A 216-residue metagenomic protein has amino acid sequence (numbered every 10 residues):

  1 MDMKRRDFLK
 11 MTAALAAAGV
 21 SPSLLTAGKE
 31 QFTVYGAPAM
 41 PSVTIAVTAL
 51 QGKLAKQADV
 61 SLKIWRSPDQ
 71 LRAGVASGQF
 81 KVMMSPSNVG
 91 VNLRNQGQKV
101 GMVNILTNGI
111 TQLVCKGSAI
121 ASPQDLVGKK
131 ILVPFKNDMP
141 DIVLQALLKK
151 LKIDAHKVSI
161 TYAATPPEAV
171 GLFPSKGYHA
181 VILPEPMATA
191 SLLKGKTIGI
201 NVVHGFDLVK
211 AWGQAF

Functional and structural regions predicted by a protein language model:
D7-T26: N-terminal export signals
K29-P41, A58-K63, G128-L132, T161: Short, well-ordered beta-strand elements
F32-G36, Q98-I105, K129-L132, G199-V203: A structural signal for short loop-to-beta-strand junctions that line the ligand-binding cleft of periplasmic/secreted
P38-W65, D69-Q70, G74-A76, N92-Q96 (+1 more regions): Short, polar/charged alpha-helical segment
K63-A73, P86, V158-L172, P186: Short helix-initiation/N-cap motifs at beta->coil->alpha
A76-S85, Q98-K99, K129-K130, P174-L183 (+1 more regions): Alpha-to-beta junction loops
N88-V89, E168-F216: Pocket-lining segment of extracytoplasmic ligand-binding domains
K116-I131: Flexible hinge/capping segments at coil-to-helix
